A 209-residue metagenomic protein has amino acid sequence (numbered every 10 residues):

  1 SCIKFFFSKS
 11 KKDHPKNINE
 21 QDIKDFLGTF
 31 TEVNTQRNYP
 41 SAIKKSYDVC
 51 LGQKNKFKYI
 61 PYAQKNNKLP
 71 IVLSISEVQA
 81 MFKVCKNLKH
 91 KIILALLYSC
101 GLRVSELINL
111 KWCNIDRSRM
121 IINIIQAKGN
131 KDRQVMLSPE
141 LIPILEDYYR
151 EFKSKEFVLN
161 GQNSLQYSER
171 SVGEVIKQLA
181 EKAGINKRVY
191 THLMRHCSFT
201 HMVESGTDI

Functional and structural regions predicted by a protein language model:
S1-I209: Conserved catalytic core of the tyrosine transesterase superfamily
